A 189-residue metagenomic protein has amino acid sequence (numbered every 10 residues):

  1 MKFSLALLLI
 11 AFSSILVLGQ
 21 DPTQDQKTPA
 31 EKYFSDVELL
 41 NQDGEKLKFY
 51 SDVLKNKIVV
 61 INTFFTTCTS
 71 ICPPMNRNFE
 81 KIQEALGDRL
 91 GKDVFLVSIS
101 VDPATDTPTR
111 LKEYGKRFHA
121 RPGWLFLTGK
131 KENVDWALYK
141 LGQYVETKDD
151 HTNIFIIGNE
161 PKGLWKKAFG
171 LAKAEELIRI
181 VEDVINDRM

Functional and structural regions predicted by a protein language model:
M1-L5: Positively charged n-region of N-terminal signal peptides that target proteins for export
A6-S14: Bacterial N-terminal signal peptides
D21-D52, P74-N78: N-terminal "domain-start" segment that seeds a small globular fold
F49-P73, F79: Short active-site neighborhood of thiol/selenol oxidoreductases, capturing the structured segment around
N56-I58, P74-S98: Conserved helix-turn-beta segment immediately C-terminal to the redox Cys motif in thioredoxin-like folds
K92-D106, P122-V134: Thiol-based oxidoreductase modules, predominantly thioredoxin-like and allied folds used for disulfide exchange
K112-T152: Short, internal strand/loop/helix patches that form the active-site neighborhood or redox-interaction surface
H151-M189: Thiol-/selenol-based redox modules, centered on thioredoxin-like and closely related oxidoreductase domains
